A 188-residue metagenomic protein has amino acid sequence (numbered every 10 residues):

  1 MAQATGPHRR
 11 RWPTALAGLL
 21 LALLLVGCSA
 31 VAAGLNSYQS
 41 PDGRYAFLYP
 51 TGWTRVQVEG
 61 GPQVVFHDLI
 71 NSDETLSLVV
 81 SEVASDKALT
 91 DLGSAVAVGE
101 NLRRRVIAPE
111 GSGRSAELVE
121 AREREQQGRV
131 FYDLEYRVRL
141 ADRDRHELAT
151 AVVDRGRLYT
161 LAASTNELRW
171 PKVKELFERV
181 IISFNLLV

Functional and structural regions predicted by a protein language model:
A2-A17: Bacterial N-terminal signal peptides that target proteins for export
L24-G27: C-terminal motif of bacterial Sec signal peptides marking the signal peptidase cleavage site
S29-V31: Bacterial signal peptide processing site
A33-G43, P62: Short, low-complexity, disordered segments immediately C-terminal to signal peptides in bacterial exported proteins
D42-E59: Proline-anchored loop/turn motifs at beta-strand termini and strand-loop-strand connectors
R44, L92-E100, E167, P171-E175: Soluble non-cytosolic domains of exported or imported proteins
V56-V153, L158: Conserved polar/disulfide-associated segments of primarily extracytoplasmic proteins
R155-V188: Surface-exposed amphipathic alpha-helical segments
